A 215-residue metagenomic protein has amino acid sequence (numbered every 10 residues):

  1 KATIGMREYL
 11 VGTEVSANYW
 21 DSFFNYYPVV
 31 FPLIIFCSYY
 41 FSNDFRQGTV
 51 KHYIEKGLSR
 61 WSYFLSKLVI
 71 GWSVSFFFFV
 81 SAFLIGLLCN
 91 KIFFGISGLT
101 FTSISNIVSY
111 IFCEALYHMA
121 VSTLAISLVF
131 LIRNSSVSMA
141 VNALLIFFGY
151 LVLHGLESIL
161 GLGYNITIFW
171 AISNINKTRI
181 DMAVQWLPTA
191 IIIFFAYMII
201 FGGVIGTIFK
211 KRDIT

Functional and structural regions predicted by a protein language model:
K1-Y40, F64-R133, N142, Y150-L151 (+1 more regions): Secretory targeting signals
C37-K56, R60, L68: Transmembrane helix boundary and interhelical loop/hinge segments in multi-pass membrane proteins
G48-T49, T123, M139-A140: Transmembrane alpha-helix boundary/hinge residues in polytopic small-molecule transporters
H52-Y53, Y63, V137-M139: Alpha-helical transmembrane segments and their helix-entry boundary regions
S59, R133-S135: Short loop-to-helix capping motifs
S62-F64, F209: Alpha-helix N-cap/helix-start motif at helix boundaries, enriched for small hydrophobics
S135-F169: Transmembrane helix segments
A196-T215: Junction motif at the cytosolic side of a transmembrane helix
